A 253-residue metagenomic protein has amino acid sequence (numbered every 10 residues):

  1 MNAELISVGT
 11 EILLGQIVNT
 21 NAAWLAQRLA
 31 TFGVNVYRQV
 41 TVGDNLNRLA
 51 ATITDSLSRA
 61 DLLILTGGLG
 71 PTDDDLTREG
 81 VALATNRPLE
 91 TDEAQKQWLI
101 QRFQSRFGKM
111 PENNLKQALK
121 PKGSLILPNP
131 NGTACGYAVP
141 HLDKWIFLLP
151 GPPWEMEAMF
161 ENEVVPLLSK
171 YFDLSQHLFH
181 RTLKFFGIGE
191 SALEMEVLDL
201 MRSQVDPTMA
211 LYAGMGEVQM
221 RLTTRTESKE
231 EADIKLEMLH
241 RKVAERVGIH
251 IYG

Functional and structural regions predicted by a protein language model:
M1-V40, E230-I234: Glycine-rich phosphate/diphosphate-binding loop of Rossmann-like nucleotide-binding domains
V8-T10, L65-D73, P150, R225-T226: Glycine-rich beta-strand-to-loop/alpha-helix junction loops that act as flexible
R38-R48: Short beta->alpha junction loops
R48-A51, D75-Y171: Proline/glycine-rich low-complexity loops and linkers
A51-R59: Short, well-structured alpha-helical segments in soluble
S58-T85: Glycine-rich phosphate-binding loop
P140-L142, L148-G216, R221-T223, E231-L236: Accessory alpha-helical/coil subdomains and C-terminal extensions that flank or cap enzyme catalytic cores
L236-G253: Long, charged amphipathic helices and adjacent flexible linkers at domain junctions
